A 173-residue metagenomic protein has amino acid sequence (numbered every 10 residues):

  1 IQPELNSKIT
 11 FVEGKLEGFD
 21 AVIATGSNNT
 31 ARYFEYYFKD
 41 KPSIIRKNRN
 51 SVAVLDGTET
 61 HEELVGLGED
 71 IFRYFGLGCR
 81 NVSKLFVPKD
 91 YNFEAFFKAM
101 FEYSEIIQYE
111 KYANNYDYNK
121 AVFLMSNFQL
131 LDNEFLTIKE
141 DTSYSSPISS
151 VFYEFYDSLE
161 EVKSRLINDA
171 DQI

Functional and structural regions predicted by a protein language model:
I1, G26: Conserved small-residue-rich beta-alpha loop and adjacent elements that most often cradle the phosphate/pyrophosphate
P3, A31-P147: ALDH superfamily catalytic-core signature
K8-G18, E140-D141: Short acidic low-complexity segments
E17, R80, N168: Structured loop/turn residues at beta-strand edges in well-structured enzyme cores
D20, S83, D171-Q172: Conserved acidic residues
A21, N29: N-terminal Rossmann-like or analogous alpha/beta NTP/dinucleotide-binding catalytic cores that position adenine
I23-T25, I45-R46: Short beta-strand segments
S143-I173: Long, low-complexity C-terminal extensions of enzymes
